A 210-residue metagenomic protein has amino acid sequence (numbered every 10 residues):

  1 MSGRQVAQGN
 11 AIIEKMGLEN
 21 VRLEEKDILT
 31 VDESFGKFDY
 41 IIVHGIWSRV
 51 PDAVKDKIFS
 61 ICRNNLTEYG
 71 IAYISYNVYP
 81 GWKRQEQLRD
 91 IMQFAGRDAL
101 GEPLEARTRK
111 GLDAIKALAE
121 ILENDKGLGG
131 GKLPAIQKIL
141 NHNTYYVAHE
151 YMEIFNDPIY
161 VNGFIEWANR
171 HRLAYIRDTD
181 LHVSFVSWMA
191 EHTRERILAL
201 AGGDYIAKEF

Functional and structural regions predicted by a protein language model:
M1-V31: Class I SAM-dependent methyltransferase SAM/SAH-binding core
Q8-N10, N20-E25, F38-Y40, E68-Y73 (+1 more regions): Beta-sheet entry/capping signal
I12-I13, K37-F38, D56-F59, E86-G96 (+2 more regions): Short secondary-structure boundary/capping segments
L29-I41: A short acidic, Gly/Pro-enriched loop at the edge of an enzyme's catalytic core that lines a small-molecule cofactor
F38-D56, A72, V78: A short SAM/SAH-binding and catalytic strip from SAM-dependent methyltransferases
K55-Y69: A short glycine-rich, Lys/Arg-flanked "PGG" loop and its adjoining helix->strand segment in the class I
I71-K132: Conserved class I S-adenosyl-L-methionine
E123-F210: Rossmann-like AdoMet/SAM-dependent catalytic core
